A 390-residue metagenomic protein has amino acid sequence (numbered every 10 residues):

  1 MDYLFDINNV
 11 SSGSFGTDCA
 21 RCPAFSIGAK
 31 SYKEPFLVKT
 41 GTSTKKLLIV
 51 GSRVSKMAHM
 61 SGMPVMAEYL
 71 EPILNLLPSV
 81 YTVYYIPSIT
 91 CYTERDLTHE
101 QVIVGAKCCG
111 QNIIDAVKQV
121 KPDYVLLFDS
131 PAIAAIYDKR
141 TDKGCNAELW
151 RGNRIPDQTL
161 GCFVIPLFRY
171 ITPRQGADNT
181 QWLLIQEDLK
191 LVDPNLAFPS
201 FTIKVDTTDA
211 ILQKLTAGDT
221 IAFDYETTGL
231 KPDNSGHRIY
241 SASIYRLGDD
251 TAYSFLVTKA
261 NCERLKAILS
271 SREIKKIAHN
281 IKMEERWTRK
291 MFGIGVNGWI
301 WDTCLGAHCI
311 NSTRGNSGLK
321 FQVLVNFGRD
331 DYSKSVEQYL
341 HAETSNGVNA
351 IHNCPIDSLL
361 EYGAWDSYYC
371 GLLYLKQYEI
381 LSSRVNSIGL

Functional and structural regions predicted by a protein language model:
M1-P194: A polyanion-binding, active-site-adjacent surface
L47-I49, K56-P72, N195-V325: Conserved RNase H-like, two-metal-ion catalytic cores of nucleic-acid enzymes
L74, V117, L189, L269 (+4 more regions): Hydrophobic residues within well-ordered, non-membrane alpha-helices that form the packing/core of soluble catalytic
S88-T90, D302, D366, C370: Catalytic palm active-site di-aspartate
L189, A278-I281, E285, N316 (+1 more regions): Hydrophobic faces of stable alpha-helices that mediate helix-helix packing
A197-P199, I294-N297, E337-L390: Mixed-charge, glycine-rich, non-catalytic linkers/tails in nucleic-acid processing enzymes
G328-E337: Proline-centered turn/helix-capping motifs that create local helix->coil transitions or kinks
